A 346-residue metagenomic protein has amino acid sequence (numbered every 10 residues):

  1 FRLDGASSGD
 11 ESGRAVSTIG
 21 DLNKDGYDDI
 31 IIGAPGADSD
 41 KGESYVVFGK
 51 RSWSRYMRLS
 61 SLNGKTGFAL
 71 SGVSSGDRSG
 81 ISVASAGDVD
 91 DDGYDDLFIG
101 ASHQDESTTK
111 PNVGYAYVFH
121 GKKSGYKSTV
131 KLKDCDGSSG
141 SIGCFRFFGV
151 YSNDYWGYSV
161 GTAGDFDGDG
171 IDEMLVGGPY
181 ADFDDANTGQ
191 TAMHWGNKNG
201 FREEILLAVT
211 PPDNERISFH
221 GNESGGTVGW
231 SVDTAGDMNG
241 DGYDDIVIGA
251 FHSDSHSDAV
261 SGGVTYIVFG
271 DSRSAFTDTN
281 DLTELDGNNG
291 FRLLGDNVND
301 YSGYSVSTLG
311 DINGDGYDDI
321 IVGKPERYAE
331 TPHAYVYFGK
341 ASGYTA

Functional and structural regions predicted by a protein language model:
F1-A346: Conserved beta-strand/short-helix segments that make up beta-rich extracellular adhesion/recognition modules
